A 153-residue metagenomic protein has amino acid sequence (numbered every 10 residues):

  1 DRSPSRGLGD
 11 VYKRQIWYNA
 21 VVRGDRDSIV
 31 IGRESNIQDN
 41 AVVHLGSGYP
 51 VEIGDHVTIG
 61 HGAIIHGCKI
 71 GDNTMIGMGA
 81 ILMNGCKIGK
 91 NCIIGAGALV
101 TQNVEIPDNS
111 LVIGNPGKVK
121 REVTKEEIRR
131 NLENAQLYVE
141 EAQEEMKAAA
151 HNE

Functional and structural regions predicted by a protein language model:
D1-Y12: Single conserved hydrophobic/aromatic residue that forms the stacking wall/gate of nucleotide- or nucleobase-binding
G7, G54-D55: Alpha-helical hinge/cap motifs
K13-R14, I31: Short Gly/aromatic-enriched secondary-structure transition segments
D25, V30-R33, D39-A41, L45 (+2 more regions): Glycine-rich hexapeptide-repeat left-handed beta-helix
